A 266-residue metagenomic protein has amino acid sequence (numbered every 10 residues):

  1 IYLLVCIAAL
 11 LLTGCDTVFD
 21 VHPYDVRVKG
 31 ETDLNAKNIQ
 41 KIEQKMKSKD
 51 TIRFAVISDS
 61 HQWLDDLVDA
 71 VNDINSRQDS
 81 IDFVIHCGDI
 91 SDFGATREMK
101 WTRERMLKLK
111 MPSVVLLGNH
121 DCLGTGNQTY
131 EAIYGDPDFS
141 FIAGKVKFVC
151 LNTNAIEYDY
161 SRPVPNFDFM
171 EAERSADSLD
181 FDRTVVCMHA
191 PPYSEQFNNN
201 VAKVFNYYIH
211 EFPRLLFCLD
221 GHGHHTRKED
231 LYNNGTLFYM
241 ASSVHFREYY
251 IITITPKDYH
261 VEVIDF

Functional and structural regions predicted by a protein language model:
I1-C15: Sec-dependent bacterial lipoprotein signal peptides
C15-W101: N-terminal active-site segment of His-dependent metallophosphoesterases
T17, N75-F83, Y158-L237, H260: His/acidic metal-ligating clusters that form di-metal
V18-N35, K41, F141, R227-F266: Binuclear metal-dependent phosphoesterase catalytic core
K41-A55, S140-C150, D177-V185, L231-L237 (+1 more regions): Beta-strand-turn-beta hairpins that frame and shape the catalytic cleft of phosphate-ester-processing enzymes
D59, G88-D89, G118-N119, H189 (+1 more regions): Active-site glycine-centered loops adjacent to acidic/histidine catalytic or metal-binding residues that shape
L67-A143: Core catalytic region of metal-dependent phosphoesterases/phosphodiesterases, especially metallo-beta-lactamase-like
